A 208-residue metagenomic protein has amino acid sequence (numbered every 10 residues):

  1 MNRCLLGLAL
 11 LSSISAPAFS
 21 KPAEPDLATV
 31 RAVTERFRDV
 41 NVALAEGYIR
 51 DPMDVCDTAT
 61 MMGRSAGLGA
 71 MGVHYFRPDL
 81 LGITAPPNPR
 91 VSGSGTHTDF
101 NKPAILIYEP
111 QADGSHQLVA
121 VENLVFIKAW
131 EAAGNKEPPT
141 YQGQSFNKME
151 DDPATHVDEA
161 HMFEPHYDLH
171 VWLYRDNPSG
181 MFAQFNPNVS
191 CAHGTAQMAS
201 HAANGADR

Functional and structural regions predicted by a protein language model:
M1-C4: Positively charged n-region of N-terminal signal peptides that target proteins for export
G7-S13: Bacterial N-terminal signal peptides
F19-R208: Primary mode marks residue(s) on the alpha4-beta5-alpha5 output face of response regulator receiver
